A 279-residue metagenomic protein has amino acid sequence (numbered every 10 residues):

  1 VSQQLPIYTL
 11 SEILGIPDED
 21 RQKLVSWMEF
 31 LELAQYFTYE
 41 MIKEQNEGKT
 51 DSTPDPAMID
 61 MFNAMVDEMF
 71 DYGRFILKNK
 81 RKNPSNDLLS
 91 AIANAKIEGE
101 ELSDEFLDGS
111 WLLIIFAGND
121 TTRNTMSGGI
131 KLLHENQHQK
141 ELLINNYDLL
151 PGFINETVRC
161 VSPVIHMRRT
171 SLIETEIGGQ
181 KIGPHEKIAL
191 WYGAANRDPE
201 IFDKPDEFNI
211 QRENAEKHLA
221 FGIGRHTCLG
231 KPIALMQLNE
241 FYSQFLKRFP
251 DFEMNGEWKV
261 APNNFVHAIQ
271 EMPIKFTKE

Functional and structural regions predicted by a protein language model:
V1-E279: Cytochrome P450
